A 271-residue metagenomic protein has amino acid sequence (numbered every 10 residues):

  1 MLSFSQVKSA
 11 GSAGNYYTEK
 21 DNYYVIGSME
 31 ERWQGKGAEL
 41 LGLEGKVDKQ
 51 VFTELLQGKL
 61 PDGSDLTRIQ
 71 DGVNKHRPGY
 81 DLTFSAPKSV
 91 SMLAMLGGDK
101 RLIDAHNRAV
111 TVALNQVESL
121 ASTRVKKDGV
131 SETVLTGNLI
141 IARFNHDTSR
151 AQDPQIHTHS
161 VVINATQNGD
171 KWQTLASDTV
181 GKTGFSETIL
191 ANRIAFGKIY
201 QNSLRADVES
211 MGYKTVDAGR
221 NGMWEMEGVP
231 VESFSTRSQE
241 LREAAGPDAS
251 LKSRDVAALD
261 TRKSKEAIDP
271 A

Functional and structural regions predicted by a protein language model:
M1-A271: Intrinsically disordered, flexible peripheral segments
